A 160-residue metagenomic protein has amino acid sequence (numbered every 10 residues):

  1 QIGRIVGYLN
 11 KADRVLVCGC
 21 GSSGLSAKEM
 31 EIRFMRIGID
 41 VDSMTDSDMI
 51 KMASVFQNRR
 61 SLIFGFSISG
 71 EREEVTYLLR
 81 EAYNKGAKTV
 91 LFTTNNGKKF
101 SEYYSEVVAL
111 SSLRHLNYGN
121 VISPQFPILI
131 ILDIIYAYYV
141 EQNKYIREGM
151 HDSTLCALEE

Functional and structural regions predicted by a protein language model:
Q1-K11: A short, well-structured juxtamembrane/interface segment
N10-I130, I134-N143: Glycine-rich phosphate-binding loops that contact phosphosugars or nucleotide phosphates
Y145-E160: A short, charged, Gly/Pro-tolerant segment at domain boundaries
